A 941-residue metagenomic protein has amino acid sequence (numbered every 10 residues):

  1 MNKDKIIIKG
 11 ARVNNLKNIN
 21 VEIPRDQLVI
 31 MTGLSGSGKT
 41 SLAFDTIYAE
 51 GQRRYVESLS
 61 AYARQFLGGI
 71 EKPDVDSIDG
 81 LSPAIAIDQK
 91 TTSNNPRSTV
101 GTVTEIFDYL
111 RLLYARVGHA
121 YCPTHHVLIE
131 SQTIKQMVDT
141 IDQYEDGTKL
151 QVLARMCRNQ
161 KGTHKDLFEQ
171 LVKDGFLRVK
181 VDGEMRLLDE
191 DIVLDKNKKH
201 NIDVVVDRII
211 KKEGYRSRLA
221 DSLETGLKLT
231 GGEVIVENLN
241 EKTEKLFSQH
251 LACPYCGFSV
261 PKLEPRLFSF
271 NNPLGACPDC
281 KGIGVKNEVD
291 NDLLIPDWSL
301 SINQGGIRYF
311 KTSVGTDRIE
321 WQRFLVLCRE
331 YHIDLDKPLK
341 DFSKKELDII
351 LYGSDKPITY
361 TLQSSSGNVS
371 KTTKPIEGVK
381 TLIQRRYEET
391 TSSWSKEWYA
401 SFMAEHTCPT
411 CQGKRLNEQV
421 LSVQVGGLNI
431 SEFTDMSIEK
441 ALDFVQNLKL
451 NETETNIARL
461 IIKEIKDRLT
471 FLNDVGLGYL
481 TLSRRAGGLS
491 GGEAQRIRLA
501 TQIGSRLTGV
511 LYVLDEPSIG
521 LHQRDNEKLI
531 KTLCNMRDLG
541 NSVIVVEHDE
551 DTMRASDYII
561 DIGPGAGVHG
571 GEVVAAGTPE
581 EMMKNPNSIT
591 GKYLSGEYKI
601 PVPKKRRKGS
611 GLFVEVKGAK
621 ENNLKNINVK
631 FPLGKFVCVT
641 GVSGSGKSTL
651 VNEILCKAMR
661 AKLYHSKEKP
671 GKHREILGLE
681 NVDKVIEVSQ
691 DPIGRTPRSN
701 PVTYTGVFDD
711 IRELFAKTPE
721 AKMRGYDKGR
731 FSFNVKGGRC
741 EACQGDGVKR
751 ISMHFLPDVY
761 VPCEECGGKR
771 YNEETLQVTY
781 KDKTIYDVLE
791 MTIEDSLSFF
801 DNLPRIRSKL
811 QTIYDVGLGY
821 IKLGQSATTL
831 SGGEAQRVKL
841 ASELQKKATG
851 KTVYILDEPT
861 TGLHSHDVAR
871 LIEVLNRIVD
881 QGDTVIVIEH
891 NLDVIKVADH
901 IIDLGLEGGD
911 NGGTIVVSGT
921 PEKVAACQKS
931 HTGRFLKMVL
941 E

Functional and structural regions predicted by a protein language model:
M1-E941: Conserved phosphate-binding elements of NTP-dependent enzyme cores
